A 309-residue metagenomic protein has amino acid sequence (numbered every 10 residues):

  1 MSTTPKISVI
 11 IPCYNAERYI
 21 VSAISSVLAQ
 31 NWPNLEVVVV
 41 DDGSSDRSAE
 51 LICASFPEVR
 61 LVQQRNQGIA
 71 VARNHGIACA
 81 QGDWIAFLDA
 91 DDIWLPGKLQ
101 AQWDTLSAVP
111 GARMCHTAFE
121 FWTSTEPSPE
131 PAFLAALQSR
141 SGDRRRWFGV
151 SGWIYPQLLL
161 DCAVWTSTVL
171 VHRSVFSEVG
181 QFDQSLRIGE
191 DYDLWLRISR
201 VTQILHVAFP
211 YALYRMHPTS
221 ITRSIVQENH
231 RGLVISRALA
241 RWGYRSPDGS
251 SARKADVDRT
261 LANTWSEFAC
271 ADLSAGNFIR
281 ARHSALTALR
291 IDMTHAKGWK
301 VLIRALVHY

Functional and structural regions predicted by a protein language model:
M1-L28: N-proximal low-complexity "stem/linker" segments adjacent to membrane-targeting elements
R18-V21, G43-A54, I93, G97: Acidic helix N-cap motif at the loop->helix transition within catalytic regions of sugar-transfer enzymes
S26, P33, D41-E50, Q67 (+1 more regions): A conserved acidic beta->alpha catalytic loop
Q64-A80, A101, W153: Glycine-rich, basic loop-to-helix element that forms the pyrophosphate-binding segment of sugar-nucleotide handling
A78, T117, L137-G232: Conserved nucleotide-sugar donor-binding catalytic segment
I85: Short aromatic/hydrophobic "clamp" motif used to bind/position activated sugar donors
G97-L137: Conserved donor NDP-sugar-binding/catalytic core segment of glycosyltransferases
P210-P218, R223-D248, F278-R290: Catalytic core of nucleotide-sugar-dependent glycosyltransferases
